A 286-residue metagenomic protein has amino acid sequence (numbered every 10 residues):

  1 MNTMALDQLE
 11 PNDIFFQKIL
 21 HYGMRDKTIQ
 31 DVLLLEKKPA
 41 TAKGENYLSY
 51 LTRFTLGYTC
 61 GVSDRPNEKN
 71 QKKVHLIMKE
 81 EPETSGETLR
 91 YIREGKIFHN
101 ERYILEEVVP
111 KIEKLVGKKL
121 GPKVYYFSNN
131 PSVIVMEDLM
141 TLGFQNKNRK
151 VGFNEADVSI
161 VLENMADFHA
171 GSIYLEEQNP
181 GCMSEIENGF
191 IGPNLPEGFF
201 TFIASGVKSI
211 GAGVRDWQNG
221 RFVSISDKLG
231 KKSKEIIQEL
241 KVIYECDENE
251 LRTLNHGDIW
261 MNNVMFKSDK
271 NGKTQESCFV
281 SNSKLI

Functional and structural regions predicted by a protein language model:
M1-S132, K267-F279: Conserved NTP-binding catalytic cores of kinases and kinase-like/nucleotidyltransferase enzymes across multiple kinase
F16-Q17, L105, V161, M183 (+1 more regions): A generic signature of intrinsically disordered, low-complexity regions enriched in glycine/proline and charged/polar
R25-T28, D138-L139, I286: Helix-boundary capping/turn motifs
H75-I77, P82-I97, V108-G189: ATP-binding pocket architecture of kinase catalytic cores
G143-H256, M265-Q275: ATP-dependent phospho-/nucleotidyl transfer catalytic cores
I259: Hydrophobic HxD+1 residue recognition
N262: Glycine-centered loop/turn positions within well-structured domains that cap or flank conserved ligand/cofactor-binding
V280-L285: Activation of the activation-loop gatekeeper triad in protein kinase-fold domains
